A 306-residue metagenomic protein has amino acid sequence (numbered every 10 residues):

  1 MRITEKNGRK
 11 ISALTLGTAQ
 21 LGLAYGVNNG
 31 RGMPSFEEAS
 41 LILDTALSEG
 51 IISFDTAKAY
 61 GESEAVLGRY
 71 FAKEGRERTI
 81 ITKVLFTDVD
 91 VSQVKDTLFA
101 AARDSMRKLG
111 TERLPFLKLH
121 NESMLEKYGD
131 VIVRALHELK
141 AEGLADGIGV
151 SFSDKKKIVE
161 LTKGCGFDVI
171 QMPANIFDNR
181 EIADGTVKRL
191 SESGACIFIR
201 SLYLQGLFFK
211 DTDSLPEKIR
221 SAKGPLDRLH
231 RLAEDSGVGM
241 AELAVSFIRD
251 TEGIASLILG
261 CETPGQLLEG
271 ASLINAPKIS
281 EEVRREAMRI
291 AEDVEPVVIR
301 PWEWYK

Functional and structural regions predicted by a protein language model:
M1-R78: N-terminal binding-site loop/beta-alpha segment at the start of enzyme catalytic domains that lines or forms
L16, F54, L67, I80 (+7 more regions): Conserved, mostly hydrophobic/aromatic
R31-T45, Q93-L109, S153-E160: Short, acidic/polar
A57-A65, T87-S92, M124-K127, I176-I182: Acidic-and-aromatic substrate-binding clefts and catalytic sites of carbohydrate-active enzymes
G68-T79, M106-G110, L161-C165, K188-E192: Acidic (Asp/Glu)-rich catalytic clusters
E77-V89, L117: A short, structured active-site edge motif that brings together acidic residues
M106-E126: Active-site groove signature of glycoside hydrolases
E122-A291, P296-V297: Beta/alpha (TIM)-barrel catalytic core signal, keyed to glycine-rich beta->alpha loops juxtaposed to Asp/Glu that bind
